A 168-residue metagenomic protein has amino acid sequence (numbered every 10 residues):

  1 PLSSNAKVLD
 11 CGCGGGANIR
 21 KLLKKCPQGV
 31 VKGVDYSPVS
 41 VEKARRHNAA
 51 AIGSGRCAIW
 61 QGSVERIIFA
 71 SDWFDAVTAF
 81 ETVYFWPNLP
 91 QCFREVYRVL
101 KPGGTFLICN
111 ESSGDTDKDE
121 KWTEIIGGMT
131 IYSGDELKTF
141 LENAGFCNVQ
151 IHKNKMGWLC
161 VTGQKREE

Functional and structural regions predicted by a protein language model:
P1-A6, K21: Conserved alpha-helix/loop element of class I SAM-dependent methyltransferases that forms part of the SAM/SAH-binding
L2, K25-C26, L100: A generic alpha-to-beta junction signature in SAM-dependent methyltransferases
A6, G29, G104: Glycine-centered, small-residue-biased loops immediately flanking beta-strands in adenine/cofactor-binding cores
L9-R66: Class I SAM-dependent methyltransferase SAM/SAH-binding core
E65-V77: A short acidic, Gly/Pro-enriched loop at the edge of an enzyme's catalytic core that lines a small-molecule cofactor
A76-N88: A short SAM/SAH-binding and catalytic strip from SAM-dependent methyltransferases
P90-P102: A short glycine-rich, Lys/Arg-flanked "PGG" loop and its adjoining helix->strand segment in the class I
T105-T162: C-terminal alpha-helical "lid/dimerization" subdomain adjacent to the S-adenosyl-L-methionine
